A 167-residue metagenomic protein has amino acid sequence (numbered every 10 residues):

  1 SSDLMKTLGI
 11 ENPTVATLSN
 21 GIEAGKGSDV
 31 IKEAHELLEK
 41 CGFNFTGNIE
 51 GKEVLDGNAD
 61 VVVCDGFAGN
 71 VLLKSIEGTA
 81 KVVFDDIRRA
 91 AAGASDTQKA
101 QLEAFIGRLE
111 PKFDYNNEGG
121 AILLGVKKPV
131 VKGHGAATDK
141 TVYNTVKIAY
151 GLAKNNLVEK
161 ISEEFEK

Functional and structural regions predicted by a protein language model:
S1-S2, S19, S28, S75 (+2 more regions): Generic serine detector
S2-G51, D60: Glycine-rich phosphate/diphosphate-binding loop of Rossmann-like nucleotide-binding domains
V54-L55: Structural alpha-helical scaffold elements that stabilize or flank donor/cofactor-binding regions in carbohydrate
N58-V62, G66-K167: Glycine-rich phosphate/nucleotide-binding loop
